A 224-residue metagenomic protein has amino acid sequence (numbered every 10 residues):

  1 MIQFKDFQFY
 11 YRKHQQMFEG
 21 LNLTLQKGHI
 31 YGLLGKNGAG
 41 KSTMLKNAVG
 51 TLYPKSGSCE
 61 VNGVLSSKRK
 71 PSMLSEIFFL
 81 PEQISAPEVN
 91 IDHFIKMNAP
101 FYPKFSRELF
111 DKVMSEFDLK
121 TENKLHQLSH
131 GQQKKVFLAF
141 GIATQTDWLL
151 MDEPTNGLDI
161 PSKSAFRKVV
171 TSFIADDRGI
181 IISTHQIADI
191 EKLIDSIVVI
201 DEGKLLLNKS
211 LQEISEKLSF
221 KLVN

Functional and structural regions predicted by a protein language model:
M1-L21, K27: A short, flexible loop at the N-terminus of ABC-type nucleotide-binding domains that lies
Y31-K36: The feature captures the beta-strand-to-loop junction immediately N-terminal to the Walker
V49: Helix-to-loop junction immediately C-terminal to a conserved catalytic motif
G57-K68, S72-M73: Conserved ABC transporter NBD signature motif
F79-V136: ABC-family P-loop ATPase nucleotide-binding domains
L149-E153: Catalytic Walker B motif of ABC-type/P-loop ATPase nucleotide-binding domains
